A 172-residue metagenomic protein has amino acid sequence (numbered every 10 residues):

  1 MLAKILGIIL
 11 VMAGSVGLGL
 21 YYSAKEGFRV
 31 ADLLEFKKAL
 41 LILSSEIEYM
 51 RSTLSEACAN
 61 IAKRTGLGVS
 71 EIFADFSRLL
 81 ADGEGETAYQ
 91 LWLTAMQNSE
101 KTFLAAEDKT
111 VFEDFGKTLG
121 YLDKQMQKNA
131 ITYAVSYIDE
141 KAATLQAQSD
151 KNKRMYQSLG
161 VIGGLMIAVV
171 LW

Functional and structural regions predicted by a protein language model:
M1-L6: N-terminal membrane topogenic signal
G7-L18, L145-W172: Bilayer-spanning, highly hydrophobic alpha-helical transmembrane segments
G7-L79: Juxtamembrane/interface alpha-helical elements of multi-pass membrane proteins
G27-A31, E107, M126: A structural signal for alpha-helical segments
L33-F36, F73, F112, K124 (+1 more regions): Hydrophobic packing residues in well-ordered alpha-helices of helical domains and bundles
L43, R51-L122: Glycine- and small-hydrophobic-enriched helix-loop-helix hairpins
T118-V161: Membrane-interface, cytosolic juxtamembrane amphipathic helix immediately N-terminal to a transmembrane helix, enriched
